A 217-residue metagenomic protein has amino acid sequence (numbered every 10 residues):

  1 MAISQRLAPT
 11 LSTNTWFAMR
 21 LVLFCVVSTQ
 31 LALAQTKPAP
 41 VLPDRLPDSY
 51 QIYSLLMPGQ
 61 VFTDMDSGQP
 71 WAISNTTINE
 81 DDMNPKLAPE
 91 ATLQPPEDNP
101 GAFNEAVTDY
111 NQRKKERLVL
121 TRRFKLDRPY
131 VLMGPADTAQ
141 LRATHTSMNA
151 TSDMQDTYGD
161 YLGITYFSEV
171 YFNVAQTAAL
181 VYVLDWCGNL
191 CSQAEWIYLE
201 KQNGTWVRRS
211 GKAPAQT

Functional and structural regions predicted by a protein language model:
M1-F17: N-terminal secretory signal peptides that target proteins for export/translocation
A2, T10, V26, L190-C191 (+1 more regions): Intrinsically disordered, low-complexity segments
A18-Q30: Bacterial N-terminal signal peptides
Q35-L180, L184-Q193, P214-T217: Flexible low-complexity loop/turn motifs enriched in small/helix-breaking residues
Y198-Q216: Short beta-strand edge/turn micro-motifs at domain boundaries
